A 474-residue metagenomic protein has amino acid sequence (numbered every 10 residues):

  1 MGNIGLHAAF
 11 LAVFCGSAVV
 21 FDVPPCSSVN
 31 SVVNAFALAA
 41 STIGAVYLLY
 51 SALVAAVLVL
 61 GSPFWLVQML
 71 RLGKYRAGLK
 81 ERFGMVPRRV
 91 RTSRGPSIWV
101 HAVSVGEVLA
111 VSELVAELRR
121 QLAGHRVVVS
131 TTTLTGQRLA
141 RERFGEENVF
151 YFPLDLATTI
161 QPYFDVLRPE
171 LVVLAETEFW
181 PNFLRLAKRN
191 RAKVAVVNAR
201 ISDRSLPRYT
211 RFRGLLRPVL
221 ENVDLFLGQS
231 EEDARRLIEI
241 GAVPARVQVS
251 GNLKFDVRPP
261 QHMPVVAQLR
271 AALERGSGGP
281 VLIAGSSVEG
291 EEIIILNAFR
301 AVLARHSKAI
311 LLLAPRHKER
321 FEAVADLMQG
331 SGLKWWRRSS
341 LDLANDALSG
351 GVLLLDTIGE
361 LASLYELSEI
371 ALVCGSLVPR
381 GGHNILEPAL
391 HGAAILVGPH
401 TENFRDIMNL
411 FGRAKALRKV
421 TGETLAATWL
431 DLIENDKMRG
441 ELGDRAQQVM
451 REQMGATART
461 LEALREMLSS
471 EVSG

Functional and structural regions predicted by a protein language model:
M1-I43, S473-G474: Intrinsic disorder/low-complexity segments
S41-G474: Nucleotide-activated sugar donor-binding and catalytic core shared by glycosyltransferases and related lipid-linked
